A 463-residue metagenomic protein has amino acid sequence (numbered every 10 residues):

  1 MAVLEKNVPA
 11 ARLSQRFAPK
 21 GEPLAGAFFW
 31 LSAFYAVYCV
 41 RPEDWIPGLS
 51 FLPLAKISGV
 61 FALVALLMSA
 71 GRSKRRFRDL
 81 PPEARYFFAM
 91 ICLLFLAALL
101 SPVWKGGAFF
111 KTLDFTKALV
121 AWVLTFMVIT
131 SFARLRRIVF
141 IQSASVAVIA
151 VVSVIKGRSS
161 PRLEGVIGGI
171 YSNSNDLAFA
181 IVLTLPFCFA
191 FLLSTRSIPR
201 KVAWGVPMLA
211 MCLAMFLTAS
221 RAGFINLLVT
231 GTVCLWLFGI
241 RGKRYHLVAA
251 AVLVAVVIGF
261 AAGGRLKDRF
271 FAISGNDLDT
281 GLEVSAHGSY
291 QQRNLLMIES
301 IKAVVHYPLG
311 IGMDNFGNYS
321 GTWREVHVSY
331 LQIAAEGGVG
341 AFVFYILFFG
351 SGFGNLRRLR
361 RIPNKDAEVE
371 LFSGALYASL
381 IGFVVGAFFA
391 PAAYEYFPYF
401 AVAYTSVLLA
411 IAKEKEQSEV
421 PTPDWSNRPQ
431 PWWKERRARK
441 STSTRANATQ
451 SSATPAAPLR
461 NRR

Functional and structural regions predicted by a protein language model:
M1-F110, T130-F140, F191-V202, L247-A249 (+2 more regions): Transmembrane signal-anchor hairpin modules in multi-pass inner-membrane enzymes, especially those that act on
A2-L4, V154-S160, L213-T218, F238-V284 (+5 more regions): A membrane-periplasm/extracellular boundary helix in multi-pass inner-membrane enzymes that assemble envelope glycans
S32, W122, A144, L185-G264: Hydrophobic alpha-helical segments of polytopic membrane proteins
A36-G48, A334-G337, V369-K415: Membrane helix-loop boundary segments at the extracytoplasmic
L54-A65, F88-A89, F110-W122, F140 (+5 more regions): Hydrophobic core segments of transmembrane alpha-helices in multi-pass, intramembrane catalytic enzymes
I91-S101, L124-E164, G168-S172, D176 (+1 more regions): Hydrophobic alpha-helical transmembrane segments
L163-E164, G168-G169, L278-V339, L356-E370 (+1 more regions): Long extracytoplasmic/lumenal interhelical loops at the membrane interface of multi-pass membrane proteins
G231, W236, Y245, G337-I381 (+2 more regions): Hydrophobic transmembrane alpha-helices and their immediate junctions
